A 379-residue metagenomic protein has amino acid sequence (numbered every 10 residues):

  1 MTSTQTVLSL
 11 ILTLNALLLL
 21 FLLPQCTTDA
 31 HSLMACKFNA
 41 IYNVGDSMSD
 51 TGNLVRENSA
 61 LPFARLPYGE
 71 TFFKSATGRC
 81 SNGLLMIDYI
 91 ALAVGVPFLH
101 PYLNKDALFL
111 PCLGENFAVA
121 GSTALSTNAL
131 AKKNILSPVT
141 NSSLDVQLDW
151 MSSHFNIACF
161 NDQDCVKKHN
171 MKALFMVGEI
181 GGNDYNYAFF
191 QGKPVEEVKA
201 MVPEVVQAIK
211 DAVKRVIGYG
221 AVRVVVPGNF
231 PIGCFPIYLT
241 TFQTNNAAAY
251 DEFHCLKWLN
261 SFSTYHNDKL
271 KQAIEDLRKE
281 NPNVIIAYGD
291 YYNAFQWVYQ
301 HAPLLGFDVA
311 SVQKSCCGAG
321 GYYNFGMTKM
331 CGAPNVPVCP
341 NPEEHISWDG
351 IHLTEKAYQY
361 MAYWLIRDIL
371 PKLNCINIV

Functional and structural regions predicted by a protein language model:
T2-V379: Conserved active-site regions of diverse hydrolases
